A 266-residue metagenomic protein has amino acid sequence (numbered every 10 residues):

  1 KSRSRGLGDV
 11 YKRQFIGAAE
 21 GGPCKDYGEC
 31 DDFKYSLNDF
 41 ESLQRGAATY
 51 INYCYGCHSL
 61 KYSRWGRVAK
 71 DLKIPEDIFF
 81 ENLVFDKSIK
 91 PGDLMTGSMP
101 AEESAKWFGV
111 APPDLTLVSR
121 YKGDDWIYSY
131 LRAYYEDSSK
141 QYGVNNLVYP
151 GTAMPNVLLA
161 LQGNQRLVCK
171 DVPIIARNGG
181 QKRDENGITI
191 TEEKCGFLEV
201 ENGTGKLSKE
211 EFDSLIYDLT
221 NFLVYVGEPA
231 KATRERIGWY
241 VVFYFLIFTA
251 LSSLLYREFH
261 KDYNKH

Functional and structural regions predicted by a protein language model:
K1-Q14: Single conserved hydrophobic/aromatic residue that forms the stacking wall/gate of nucleotide- or nucleobase-binding
F15-A48, S59-K70, G227-E235: Electrostatic cytochrome c docking/interface patches
D39-S42, T49-Y50, A111, G123 (+2 more regions): Stable alpha-helical elements in mature extracytoplasmic
G46, L115, L219: Residue-level signature of catalytic and energy-coupling elements of molecular machines, predominantly ATP/GTP-dependent
Y50-K61, L219: The canonical Cys-X-X-Cys-His
K73-L147, T152-D184, G196-F212: Electron-transfer interface patches adjacent to heme c in soluble/periplasmic c-type cytochromes and di-/multiheme
E201-G238: Short, aromatic-rich amphipathic segments at membrane interfaces that lie adjacent to a transmembrane helix or signal
R234-W239, F243-H266: Juxtamembrane interface at the cytosolic side of transmembrane helices
